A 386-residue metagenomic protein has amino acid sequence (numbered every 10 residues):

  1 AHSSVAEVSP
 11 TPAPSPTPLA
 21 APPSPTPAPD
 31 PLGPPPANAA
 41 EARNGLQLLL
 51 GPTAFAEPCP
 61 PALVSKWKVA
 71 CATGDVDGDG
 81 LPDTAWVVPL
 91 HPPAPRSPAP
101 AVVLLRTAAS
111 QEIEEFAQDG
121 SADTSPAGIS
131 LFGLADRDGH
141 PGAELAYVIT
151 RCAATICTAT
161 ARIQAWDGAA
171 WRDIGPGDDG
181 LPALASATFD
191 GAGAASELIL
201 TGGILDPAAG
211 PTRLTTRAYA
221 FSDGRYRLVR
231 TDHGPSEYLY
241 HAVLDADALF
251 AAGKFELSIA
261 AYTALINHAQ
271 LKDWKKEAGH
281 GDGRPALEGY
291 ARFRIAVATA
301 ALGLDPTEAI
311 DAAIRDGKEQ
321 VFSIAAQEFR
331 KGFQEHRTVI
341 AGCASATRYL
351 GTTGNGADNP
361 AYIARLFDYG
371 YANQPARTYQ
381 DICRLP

Functional and structural regions predicted by a protein language model:
H2-P386: Beta-propeller-forming repeat regions
